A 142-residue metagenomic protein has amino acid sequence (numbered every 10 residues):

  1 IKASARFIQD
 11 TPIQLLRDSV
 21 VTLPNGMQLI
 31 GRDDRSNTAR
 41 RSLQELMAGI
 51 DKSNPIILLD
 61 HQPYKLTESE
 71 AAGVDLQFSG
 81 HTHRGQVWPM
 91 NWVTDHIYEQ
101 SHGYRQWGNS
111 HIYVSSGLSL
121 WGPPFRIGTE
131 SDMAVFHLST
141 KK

Functional and structural regions predicted by a protein language model:
I1-K142: Soluble catalytic domains of enzymes that build or remodel membrane lipids, polysaccharides, and related
